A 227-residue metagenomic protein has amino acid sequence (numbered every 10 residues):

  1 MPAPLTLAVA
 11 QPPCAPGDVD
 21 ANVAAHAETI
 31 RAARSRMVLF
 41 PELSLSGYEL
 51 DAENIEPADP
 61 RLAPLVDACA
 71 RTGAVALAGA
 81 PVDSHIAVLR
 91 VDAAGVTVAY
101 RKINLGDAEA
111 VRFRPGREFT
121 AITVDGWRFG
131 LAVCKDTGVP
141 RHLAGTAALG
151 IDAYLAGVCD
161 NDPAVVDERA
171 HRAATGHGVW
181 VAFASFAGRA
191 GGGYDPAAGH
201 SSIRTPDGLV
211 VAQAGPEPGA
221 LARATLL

Functional and structural regions predicted by a protein language model:
P2-V9: Extreme N-terminal starter segment of soluble prokaryotic enzymes
A8, L77, G130, W180-A182: Structural detector of well-ordered beta-strand residues that form the stable sheet scaffold of enzyme domains
Q11-P16: Short polar catalytic/cofactor-binding loops
V19, A24-A93, V98-A99, D162-V179: Cys-nucleophile CN-hydrolase/nitrilase-fold catalytic domain and related Cys-dependent amidase chemistry that acts on
V38-L39, R128-V133, Y154-A156, A182: Short hydrophobic-aromatic micro-motifs
D59-V75, G138-L221: CN hydrolase (nitrilase-like) catalytic-core segments centered on the catalytic cysteine and neighboring Lys/Glu
V82-D152, V165-E168, R172, L226-L227: Active-site catalytic loop in hydrolytic enzyme cores
